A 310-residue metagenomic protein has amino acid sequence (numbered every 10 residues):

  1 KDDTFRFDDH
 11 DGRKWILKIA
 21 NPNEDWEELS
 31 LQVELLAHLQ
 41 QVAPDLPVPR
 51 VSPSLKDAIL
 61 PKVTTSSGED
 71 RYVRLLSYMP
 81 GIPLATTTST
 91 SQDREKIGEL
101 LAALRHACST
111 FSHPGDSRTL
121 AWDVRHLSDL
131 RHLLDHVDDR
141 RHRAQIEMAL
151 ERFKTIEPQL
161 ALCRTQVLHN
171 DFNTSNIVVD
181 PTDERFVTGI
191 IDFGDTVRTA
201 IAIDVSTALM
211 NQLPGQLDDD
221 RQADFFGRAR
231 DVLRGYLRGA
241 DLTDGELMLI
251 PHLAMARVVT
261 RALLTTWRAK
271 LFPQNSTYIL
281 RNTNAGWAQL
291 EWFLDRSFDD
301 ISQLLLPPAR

Functional and structural regions predicted by a protein language model:
D2-H10, I16-L17, V51, K154-I203 (+2 more regions): Active-site acidic catalytic loop and adjacent metal/ATP-binding pocket of ATP-dependent phosphoryl transfer enzymes
T4, A37, V48-L75, K96 (+7 more regions): Structured catalytic core of nucleotide-sugar glycosyltransferases
H10-S112: ATP-binding pocket architecture of kinase catalytic cores
D57, E69, V73-T87, L127-V137 (+1 more regions): A glycine-centered beta->alpha junction motif in the catalytic cores of kinase/phosphotransferase enzymes
L84-H142, C163-T165, L280: A cross-family kinase active-site recognition segment
Q92, D244-A254: All-alpha amphipathic helical-bundle segments outside canonical DNA-binding/catalytic cores that form hydrophobic
A202-D241, M255-P273: Active-site activation/catalytic loop segments of kinase-like enzymes and analogous catalytic loops in related
R261-R310: ATP/Mg2+ or Mg2+-diphosphate-binding catalytic cores that bind nucleotide phosphates or diphosphates via glycine-rich
